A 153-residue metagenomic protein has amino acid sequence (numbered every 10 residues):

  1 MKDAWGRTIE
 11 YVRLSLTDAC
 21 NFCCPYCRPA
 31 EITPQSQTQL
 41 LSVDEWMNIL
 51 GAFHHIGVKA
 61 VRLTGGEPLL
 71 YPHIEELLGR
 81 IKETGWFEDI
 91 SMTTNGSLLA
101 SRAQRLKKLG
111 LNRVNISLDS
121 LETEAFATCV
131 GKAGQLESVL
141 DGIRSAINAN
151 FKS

Functional and structural regions predicted by a protein language model:
A4-D44: Canonical Radical SAM [4Fe-4S] cluster-binding loop centered on the CxxxCxxC motif and its immediate flanking residues
V43, M47-R62, Y71-S153: Radical SAM/AdoMet-radical enzyme domain recognition
E67: Conserved G/P- and acidic residue-centered "switch" motifs that form tight phosphate/ATP-binding loops in soluble
